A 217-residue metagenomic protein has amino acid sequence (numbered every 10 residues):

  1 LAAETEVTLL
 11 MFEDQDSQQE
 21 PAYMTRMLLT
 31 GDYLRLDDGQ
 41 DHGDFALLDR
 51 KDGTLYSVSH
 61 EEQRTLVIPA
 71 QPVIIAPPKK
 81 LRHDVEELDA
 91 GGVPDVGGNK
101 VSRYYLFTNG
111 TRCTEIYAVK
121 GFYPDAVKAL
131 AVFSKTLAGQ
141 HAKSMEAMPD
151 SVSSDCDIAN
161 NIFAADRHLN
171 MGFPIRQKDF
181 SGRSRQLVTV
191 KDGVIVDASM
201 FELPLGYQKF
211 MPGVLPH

Functional and structural regions predicted by a protein language model:
A3-H217: Extended soluble regions of mature proteins
